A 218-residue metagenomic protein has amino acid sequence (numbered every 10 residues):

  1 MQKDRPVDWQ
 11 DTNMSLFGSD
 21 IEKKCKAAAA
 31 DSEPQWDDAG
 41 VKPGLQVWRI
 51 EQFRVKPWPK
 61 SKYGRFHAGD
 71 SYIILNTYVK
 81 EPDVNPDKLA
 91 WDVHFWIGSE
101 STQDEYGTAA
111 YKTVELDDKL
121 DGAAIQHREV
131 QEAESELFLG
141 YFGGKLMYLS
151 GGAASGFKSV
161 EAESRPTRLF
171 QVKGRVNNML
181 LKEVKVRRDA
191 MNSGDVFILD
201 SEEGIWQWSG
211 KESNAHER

Functional and structural regions predicted by a protein language model:
M1-R218: Long, low-complexity regulatory segments enriched in Ser/Thr/Pro/Gly and acidic residues
